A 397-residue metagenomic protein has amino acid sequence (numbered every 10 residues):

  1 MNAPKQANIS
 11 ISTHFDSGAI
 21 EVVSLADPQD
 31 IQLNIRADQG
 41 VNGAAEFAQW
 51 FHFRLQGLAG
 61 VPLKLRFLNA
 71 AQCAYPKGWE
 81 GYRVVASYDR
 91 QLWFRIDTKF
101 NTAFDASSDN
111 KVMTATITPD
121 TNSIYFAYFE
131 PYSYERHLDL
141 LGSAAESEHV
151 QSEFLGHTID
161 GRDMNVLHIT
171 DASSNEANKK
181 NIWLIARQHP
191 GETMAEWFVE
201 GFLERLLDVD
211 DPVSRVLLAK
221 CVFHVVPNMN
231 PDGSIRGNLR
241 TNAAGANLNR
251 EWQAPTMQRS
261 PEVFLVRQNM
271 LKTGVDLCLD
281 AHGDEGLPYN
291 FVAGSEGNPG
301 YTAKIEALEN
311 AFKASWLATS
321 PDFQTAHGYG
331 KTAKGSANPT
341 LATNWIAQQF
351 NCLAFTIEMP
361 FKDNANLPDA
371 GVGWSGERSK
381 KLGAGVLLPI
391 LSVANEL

Functional and structural regions predicted by a protein language model:
M1-I124: Extreme N-terminal flexible tails
A74-G81, R136-D139, E176-N178: A short, polar/proline- and glycine-enriched secondary-structure boundary/capping micro-motif
Y75-P76, A127, Y134-H137, E192-M194 (+1 more regions): Short helix/loop capping segments that flank catalytic or ligand/cofactor-binding pockets
T102, A106-D160: Extended acidic/polar, glycine-enriched regions that form or flank non-catalytic beta-rich accessory modules
V112, E262-L265, L382-G385: Well-ordered alpha-helical segments embedded in enzymatic catalytic cores
H149-D171, E176-N338, N344, F355-E358 (+2 more regions): Active-site/substrate-binding loop(s) of hydrolase catalytic cores
F350-L353: Short, proline-enriched alpha-helix->beta-strand connector loops that line the catalytic pocket of alpha/beta-hydrolase
N366-L397: His/Asp/Glu-rich mid-to-C-terminal helical/loop segments that flank catalytic regions of hydrolases
